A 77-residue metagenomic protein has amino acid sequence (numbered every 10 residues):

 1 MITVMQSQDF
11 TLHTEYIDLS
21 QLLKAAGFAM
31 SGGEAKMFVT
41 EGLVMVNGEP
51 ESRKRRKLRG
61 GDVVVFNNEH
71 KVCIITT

Functional and structural regions predicted by a protein language model:
T3-I17: A detector for short, charged/polar N-terminal pre-domain segments
F10, D18, P50, V72-T77: Generic preference for hydrophobic/aromatic residues in regular secondary structure cores
E15, G42, H70: A generic "binding-loop/recognition-motif" signal
D18-G60: A basic, amphipathic helix-loop patch mediating RNA/tRNA/ribosome contacts
R53-T77: C-terminal structural segments of small proteins and small subunits
